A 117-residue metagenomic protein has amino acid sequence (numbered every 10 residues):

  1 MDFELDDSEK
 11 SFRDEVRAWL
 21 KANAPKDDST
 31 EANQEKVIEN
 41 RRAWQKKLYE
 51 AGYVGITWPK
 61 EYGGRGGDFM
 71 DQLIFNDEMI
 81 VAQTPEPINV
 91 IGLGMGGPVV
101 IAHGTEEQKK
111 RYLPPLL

Functional and structural regions predicted by a protein language model:
M1-R13: Intrinsic disorder at enzyme termini
R13, R17-K21: Structural signal for well-ordered, non-membrane alpha-helices
A18, P25-L117: Glycine-rich flavin
